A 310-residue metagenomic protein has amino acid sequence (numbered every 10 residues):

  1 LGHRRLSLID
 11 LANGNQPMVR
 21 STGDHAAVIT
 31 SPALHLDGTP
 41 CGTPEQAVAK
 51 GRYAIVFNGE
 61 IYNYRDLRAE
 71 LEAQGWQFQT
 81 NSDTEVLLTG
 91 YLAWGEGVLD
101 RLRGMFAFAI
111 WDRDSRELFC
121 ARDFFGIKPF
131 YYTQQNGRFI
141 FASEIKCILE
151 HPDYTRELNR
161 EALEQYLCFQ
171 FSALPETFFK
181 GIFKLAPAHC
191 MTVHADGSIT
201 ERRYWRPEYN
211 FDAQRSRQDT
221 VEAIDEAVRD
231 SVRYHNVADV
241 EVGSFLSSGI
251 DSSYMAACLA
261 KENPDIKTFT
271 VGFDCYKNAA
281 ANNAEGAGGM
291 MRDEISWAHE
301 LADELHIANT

Functional and structural regions predicted by a protein language model:
L1-T310: Cysteine-centered catalytic environments shared across enzyme families
